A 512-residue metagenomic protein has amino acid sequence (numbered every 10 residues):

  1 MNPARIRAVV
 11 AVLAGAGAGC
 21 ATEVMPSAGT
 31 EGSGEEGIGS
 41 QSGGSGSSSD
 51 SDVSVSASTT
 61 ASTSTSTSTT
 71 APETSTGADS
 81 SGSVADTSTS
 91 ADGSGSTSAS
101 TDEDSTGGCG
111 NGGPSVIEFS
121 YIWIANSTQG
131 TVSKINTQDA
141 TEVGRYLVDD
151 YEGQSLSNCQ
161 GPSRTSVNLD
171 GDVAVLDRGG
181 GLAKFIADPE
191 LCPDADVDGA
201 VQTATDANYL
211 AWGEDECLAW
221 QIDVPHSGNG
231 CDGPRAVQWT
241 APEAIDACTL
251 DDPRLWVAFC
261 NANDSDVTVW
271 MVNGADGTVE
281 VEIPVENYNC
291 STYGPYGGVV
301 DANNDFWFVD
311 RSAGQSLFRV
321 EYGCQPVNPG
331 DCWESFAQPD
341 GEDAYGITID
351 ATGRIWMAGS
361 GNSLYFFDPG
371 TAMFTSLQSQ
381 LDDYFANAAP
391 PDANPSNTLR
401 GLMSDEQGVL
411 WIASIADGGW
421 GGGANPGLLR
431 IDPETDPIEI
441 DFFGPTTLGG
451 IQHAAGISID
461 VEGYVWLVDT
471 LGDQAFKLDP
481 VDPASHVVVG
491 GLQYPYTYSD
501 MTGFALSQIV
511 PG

Functional and structural regions predicted by a protein language model:
C20-S115: Ser/Thr-rich, Pro/Gly/Ala-heavy low-complexity intrinsically disordered linkers and tails of secreted extracellular
G107-E118, S163-D170, H226-D252, Y296-N303 (+4 more regions): Structural signature of eukaryotic scaffold interfaces centered on beta-propeller domains
Y121-A125, D172-L176, D252-A258, W270 (+5 more regions): Conserved beta-propeller blade signature
Q129-T131, G179-A183, N261-S265, S312-Q315 (+3 more regions): Short glycine/acidic-enriched loop and turn motifs that connect beta-strands
T137-A140, A187-E190, V272-G277, V320-P326 (+3 more regions): Short loop/turn segments that connect beta-strands within beta-propeller blades
V143-D150, E190-G228, V279-N287, V327-P339 (+3 more regions): Beta-propeller fold detector
A393-T470: Loop/turn-rich, solvent-exposed surfaces of beta-rich toroidal or solenoidal domains
V468-G512: Blade-level signature of beta-propeller repeat domains, shared across WD40, Kelch, NHL, RCC1 and BNR/Asp-box propellers
